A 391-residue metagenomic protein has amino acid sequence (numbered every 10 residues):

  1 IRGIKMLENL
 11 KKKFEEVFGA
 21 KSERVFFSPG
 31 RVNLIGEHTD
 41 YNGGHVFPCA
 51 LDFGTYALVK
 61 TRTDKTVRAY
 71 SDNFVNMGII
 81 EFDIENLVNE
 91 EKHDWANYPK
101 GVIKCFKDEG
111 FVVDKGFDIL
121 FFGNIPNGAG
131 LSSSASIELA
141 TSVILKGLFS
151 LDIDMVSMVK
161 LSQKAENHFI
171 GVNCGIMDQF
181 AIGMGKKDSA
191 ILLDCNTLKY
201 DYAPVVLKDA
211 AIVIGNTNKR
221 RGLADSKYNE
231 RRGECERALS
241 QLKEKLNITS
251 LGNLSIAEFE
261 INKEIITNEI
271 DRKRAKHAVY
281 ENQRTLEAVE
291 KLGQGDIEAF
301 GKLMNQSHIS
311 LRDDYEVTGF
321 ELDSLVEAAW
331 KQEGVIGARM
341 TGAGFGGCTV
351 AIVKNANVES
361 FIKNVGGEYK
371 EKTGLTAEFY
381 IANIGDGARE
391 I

Functional and structural regions predicted by a protein language model:
R2-R31, Y56-K92, S189-G337, I352-I391: C-terminal nucleotide
G3, L7-F26, V32-G36, H45 (+4 more regions): Gly/Ser-rich oxyanion-binding loop with an adjacent helix/lid that shapes the negatively charged ligand pocket
G36-H38, A50-L51: N-terminal cofactor/phosphate-binding cores enriched in small/glycine residues, especially glycine-rich loops such as
G43-A50, R231-R232: Short Gly/aromatic-enriched secondary-structure transition segments
A135-S136, C348-I352: FabD-like malonyl-/acyl-CoA
F345: Glycine-rich phosphate-binding loop
